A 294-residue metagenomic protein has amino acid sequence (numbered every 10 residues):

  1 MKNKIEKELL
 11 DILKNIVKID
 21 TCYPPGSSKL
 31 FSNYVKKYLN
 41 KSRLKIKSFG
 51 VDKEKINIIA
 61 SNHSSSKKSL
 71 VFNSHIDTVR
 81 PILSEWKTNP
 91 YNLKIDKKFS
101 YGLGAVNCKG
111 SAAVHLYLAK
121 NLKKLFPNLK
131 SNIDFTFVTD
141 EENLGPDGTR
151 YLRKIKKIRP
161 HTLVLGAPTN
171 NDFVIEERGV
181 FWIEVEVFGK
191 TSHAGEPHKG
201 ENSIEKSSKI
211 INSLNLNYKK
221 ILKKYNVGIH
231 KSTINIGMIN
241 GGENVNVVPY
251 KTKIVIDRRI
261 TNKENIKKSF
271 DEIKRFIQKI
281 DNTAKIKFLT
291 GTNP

Functional and structural regions predicted by a protein language model:
K2-A105, K124-L129: Acidic/His- and Gly-rich active-site-bordering loop/insert found across diverse amide/peptide-bond hydrolases
K4, T21, K47-D52, I175 (+1 more regions): Metal-dependent amide/peptide-bond hydrolase catalytic core, centered on the "pita-bread" metallohydrolase fold
N15, Y117-K124, K209-L216: Short glycine/serine- and small hydrophobic-enriched flexible loop segments
K68-L70, K98-F99, D134, H161-V164 (+1 more regions): Structural motif
P81-D96, P160, I175-E186: Acidic-glycine-rich active-site phosphate/pyrophosphate-binding loop
K98-V114, H193: Glycine/serine-rich anion-binding loops at beta->alpha junctions that coordinate negatively charged ligand groups
C108-R178, W182: Acidic/histidine-rich catalytic neighborhood of metal-dependent amide-processing enzymes
